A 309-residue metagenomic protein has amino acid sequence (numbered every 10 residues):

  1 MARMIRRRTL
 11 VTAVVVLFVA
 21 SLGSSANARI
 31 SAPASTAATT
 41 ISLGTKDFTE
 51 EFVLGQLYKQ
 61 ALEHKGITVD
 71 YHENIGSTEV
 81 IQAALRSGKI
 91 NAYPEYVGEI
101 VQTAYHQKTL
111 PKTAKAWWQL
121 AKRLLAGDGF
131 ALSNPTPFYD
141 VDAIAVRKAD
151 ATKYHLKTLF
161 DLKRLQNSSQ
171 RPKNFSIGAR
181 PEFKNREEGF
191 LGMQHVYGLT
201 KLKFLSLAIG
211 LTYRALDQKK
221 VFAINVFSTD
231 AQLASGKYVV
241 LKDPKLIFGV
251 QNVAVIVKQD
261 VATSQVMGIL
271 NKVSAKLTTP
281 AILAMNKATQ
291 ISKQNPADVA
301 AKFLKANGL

Functional and structural regions predicted by a protein language model:
A28-S42, E63, D161-S176, K305-L309: Immediate post-signal peptide segment of exported/extracytoplasmic ligand-binding proteins
T39-T40, E63-N74, R171-S176, Q194-L207: A local structural motif
T40-Q56, E73-S77, E182-K184: Extracytoplasmic "Venus flytrap"
Q56, Q60-A61, E79-I90, H106 (+2 more regions): Short helices/loops that flank or line small-molecule/ion binding pockets
Y71-A83, P181, L202-R214: Short helix-initiation/N-cap motifs at beta->coil->alpha
A104-S133, Q218-F222, Q232-K245: Ligand-binding "clamshell"
A114-F175, A275-T279: A conserved helix-loop-strand patch within extracytoplasmic ligand-binding domains of the periplasmic binding
D142-T152, Q251-S264: A bilobed periplasmic-binding-protein/Venus flytrap-type ligand-binding module shared by bacterial periplasmic
